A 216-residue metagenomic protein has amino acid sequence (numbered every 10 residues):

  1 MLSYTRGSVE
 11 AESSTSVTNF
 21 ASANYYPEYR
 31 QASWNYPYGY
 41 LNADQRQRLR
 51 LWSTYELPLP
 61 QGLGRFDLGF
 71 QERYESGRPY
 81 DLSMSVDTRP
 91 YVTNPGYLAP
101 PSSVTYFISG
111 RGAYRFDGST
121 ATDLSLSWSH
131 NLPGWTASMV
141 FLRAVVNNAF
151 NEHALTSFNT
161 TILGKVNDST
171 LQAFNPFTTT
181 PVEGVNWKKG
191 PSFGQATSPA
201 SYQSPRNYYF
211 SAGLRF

Functional and structural regions predicted by a protein language model:
M1-G77: Gram-negative outer-membrane beta-barrel transporters
T5, A21, N35, I108 (+3 more regions): Compositionally biased, low-structure terminal segments
N24-N35, L98-S109, W187-F193: Flexible, solvent-exposed coil segments and beta strand-coil junctions, predominantly the extracellular/periplasmic
N35-Y40, S109-A113, Q195-S198: Extracellular loop and loop/strand-boundary signature of outer-membrane beta-barrel proteins
P60-S103, Y114-D123, S127-F216: C-terminal beta-signal and adjacent terminal beta-strands/loops of Gram-negative outer-membrane beta-barrel proteins
